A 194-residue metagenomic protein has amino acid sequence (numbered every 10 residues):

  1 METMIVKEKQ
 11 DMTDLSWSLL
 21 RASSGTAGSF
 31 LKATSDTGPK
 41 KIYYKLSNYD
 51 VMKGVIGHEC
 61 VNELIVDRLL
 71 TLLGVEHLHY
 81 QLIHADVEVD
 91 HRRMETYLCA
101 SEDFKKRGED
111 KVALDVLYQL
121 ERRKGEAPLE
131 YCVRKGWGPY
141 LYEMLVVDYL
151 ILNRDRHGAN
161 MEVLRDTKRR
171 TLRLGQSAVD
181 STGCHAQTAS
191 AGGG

Functional and structural regions predicted by a protein language model:
E2-V112: Conserved ATP-binding subdomain of kinase catalytic cores across diverse folds
R68-L70, K124-P128, G194: Glycine-rich loops and low-complexity Gly/Arg-rich segments that provide flexible linkers or classic glycine-based
H91-L145: ATP-dependent phospho-/nucleotidyl transfer catalytic cores
K124-G183: Conserved kinase catalytic-core segment
T188-G194: A conserved mid-domain beta-alpha-beta active-site/ligand-binding segment of alpha/beta enzyme cores
